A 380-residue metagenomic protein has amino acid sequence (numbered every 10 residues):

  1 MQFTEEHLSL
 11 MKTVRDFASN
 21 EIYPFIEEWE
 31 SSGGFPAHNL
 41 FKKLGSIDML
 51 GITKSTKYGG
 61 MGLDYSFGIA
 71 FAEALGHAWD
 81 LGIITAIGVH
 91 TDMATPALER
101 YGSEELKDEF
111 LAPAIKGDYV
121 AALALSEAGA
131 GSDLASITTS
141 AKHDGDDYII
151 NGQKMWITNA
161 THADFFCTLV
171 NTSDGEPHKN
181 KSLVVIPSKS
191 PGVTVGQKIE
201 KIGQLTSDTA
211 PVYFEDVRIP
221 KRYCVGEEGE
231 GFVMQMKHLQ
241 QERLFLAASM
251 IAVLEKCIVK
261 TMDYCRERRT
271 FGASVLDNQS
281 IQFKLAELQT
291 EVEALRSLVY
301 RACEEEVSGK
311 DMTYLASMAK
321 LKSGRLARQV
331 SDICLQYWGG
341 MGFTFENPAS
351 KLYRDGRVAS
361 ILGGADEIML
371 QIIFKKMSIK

Functional and structural regions predicted by a protein language model:
M1-W79, G88, Y101-L106, P113-D118 (+5 more regions): Alpha-helical interface subdomain recognition
D48, F71-G76, V170, I186-P191 (+1 more regions): Short Ser/Thr-interspersed hydrophobic loop/turn segments at strand-loop and sheet-helix junctions that line or gate
I87, A114, G129-S132, W156-N159 (+2 more regions): Short Gly/Pro-enriched turn/cap motifs at secondary-structure boundaries
D92-Y101: Helix-loop "lid/cap" segments that line or gate small-molecule binding pockets
G117-L125, L169: A short, Trp-centered hydrophobic/proline-enriched beta-strand micro-motif
S136, K189-P220: Flexible, small-/acidic-enriched active-site or ligand-binding loops
N151-V195: A short core secondary-structure module
V212, D216-M234: Long, acidic (Asp/Glu-rich), low-complexity accessory segments flanking structured domains
